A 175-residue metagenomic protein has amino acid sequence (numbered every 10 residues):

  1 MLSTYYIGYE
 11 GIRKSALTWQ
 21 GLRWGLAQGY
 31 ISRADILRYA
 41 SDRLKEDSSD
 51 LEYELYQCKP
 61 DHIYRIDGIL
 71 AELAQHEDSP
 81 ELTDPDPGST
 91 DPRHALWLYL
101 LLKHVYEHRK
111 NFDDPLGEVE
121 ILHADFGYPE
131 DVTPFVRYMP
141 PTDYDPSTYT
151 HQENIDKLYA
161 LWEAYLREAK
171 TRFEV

Functional and structural regions predicted by a protein language model:
M1-V175: Acidic, Ser/Pro/Thr-rich low-complexity regulatory regions and the short amphipathic helical interaction modules they
